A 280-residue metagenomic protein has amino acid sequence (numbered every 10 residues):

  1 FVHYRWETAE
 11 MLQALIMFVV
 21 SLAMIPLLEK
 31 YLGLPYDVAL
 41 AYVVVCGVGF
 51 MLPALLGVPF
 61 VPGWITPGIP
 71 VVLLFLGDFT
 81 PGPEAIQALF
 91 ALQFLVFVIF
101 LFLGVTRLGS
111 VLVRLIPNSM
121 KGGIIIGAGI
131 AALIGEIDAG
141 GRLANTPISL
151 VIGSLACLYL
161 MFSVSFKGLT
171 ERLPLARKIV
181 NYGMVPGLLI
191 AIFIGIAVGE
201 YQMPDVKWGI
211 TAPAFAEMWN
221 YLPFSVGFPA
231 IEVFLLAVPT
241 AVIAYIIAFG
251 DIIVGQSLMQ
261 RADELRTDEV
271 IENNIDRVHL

Functional and structural regions predicted by a protein language model:
V2-C157: Early transmembrane hairpin of solute transport permeases
V2-R5, L27-G49, I243-L280: Membrane-embedded helical hairpins/re-entrant loop segments and their flanking transmembrane helices within multi-pass
W6, E10-P26, E232-V254: Core transmembrane alpha-helical segments of multi-pass membrane transporters/permeases
S21, G49-F50, V96-F100, G187-G195 (+2 more regions): Alpha-helical transmembrane segments of multipass membrane proteins
V58-P62, V105-G109, G199-K207, Q256 (+2 more regions): Transmembrane helix-loop junctions in multipass membrane proteins, especially transporters and channels
F79-E84, L169-A176, L265-E272: Short helix-coil transition/hinge motifs at the ends and kinks of transmembrane helices, capturing the brief
T106-V113, V164-L175, D263-E264: Cytoplasmic membrane-interface regions of multi-pass membrane proteins
N145-A248: Long hydrophobic alpha-helical segments that form multi-pass transmembrane helix bundles in integral membrane proteins
